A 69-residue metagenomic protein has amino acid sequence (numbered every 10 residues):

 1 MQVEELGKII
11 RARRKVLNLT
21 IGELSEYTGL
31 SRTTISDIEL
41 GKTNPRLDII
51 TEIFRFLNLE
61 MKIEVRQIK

Functional and structural regions predicted by a protein language model:
M1-E5: A detector for short, charged/polar N-terminal pre-domain segments
K8-S25: Short basic helix-loop element that most often maps to the first helix and adjoining turn of HTH DNA-binding modules
I9, E23, T34-D37, I49: Residue-level recognition of specific faces of alpha-helices
G29-T43: Recognition helix of helix-turn-helix/homeodomain-like DNA-binding domains that insert into the DNA major groove
D48-E64: DNA major-groove recognition helix of helix-turn-helix/homeodomain DNA-binding modules
Q67-K69: Short acidic DE-rich linear segments
